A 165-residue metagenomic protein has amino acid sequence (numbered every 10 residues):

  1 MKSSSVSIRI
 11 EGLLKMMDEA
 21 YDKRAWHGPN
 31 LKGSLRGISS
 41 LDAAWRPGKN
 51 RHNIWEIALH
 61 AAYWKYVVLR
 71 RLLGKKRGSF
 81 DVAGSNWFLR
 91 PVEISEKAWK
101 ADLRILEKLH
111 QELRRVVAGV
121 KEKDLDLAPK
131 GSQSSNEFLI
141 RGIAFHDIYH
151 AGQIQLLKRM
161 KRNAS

Functional and structural regions predicted by a protein language model:
M1-G28, K32-L35, S40-L89, A128-S165: Short, contiguous alpha-helical
L89-L127, F138-R141: Acidic/histidine-rich alpha-helical segments that form the ligand environment of transition-metal centers
